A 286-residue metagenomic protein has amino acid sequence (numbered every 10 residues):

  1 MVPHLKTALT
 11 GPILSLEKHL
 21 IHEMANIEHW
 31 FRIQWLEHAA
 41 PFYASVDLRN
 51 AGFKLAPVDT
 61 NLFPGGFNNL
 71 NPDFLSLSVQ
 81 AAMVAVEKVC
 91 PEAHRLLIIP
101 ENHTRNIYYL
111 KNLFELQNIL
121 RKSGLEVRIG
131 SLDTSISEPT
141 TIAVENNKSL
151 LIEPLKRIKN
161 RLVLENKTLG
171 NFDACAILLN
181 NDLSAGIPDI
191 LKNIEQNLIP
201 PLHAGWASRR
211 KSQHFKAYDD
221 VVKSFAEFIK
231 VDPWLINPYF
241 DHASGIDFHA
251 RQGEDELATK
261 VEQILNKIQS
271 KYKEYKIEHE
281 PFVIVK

Functional and structural regions predicted by a protein language model:
M1-A143, E254-D255, S270-F282: ATP-dependent carboxylate activation and anion-phosphoryl transfer catalytic cores that bind Mg-ATP to form
Q80-A81, T104-E126, G130-F282: Conserved N-proximal alpha/beta basic substrate-recognition cap immediately N-terminal to, or forming the N-lobe
K286: Residue-level signal for inorganic ion chemistry
